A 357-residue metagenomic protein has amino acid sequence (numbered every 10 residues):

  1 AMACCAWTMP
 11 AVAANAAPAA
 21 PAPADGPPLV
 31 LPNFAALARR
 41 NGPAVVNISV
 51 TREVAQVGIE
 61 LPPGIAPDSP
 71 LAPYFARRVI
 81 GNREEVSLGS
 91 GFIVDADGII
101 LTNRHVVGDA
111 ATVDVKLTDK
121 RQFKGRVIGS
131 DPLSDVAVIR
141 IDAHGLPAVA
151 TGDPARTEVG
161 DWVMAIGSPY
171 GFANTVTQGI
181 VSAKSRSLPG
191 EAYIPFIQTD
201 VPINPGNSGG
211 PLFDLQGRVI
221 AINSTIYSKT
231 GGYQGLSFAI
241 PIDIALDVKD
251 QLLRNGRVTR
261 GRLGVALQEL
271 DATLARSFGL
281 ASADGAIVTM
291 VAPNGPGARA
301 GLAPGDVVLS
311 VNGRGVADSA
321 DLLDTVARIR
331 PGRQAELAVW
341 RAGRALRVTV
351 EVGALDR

Functional and structural regions predicted by a protein language model:
M2-V12: C-terminal segment of classical bacterial N-terminal signal peptides
A14-D284, T289-P296, A300, S319-L323 (+3 more regions): Serine-dependent protease modules
G305: Conserved catalytic motifs of ABC-family nucleotide-binding domains
V311-V316: Short strand-turn-strand beta-turns centered on an Asx-Gly dipeptide
